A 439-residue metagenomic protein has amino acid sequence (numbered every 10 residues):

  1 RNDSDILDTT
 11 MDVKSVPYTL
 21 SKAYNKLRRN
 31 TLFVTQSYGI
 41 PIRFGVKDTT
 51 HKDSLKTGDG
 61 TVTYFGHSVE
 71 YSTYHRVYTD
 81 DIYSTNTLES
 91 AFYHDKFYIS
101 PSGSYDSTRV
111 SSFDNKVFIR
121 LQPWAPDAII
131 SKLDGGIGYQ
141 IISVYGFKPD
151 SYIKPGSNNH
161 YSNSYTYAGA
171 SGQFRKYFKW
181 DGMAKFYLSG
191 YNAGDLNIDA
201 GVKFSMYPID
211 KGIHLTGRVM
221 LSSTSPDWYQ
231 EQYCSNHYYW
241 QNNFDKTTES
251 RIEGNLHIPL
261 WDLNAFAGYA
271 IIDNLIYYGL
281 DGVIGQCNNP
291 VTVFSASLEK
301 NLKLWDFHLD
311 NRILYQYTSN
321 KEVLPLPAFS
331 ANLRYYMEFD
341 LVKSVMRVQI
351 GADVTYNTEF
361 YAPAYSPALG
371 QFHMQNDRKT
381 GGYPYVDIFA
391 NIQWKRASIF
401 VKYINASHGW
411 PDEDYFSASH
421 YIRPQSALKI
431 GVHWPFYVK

Functional and structural regions predicted by a protein language model:
R1-S4: Periplasmic-side early beta-strands and strand-to-turn transitions of outer-membrane beta-barrels
I6-L20, F244: Surface-exposed acidic, glycine/proline-enriched linker/cap segments that occur as 15-30-residue helix-coil
T19-A23, L27-L88, F92-K439: Exposed, low-structure sequence patches enriched in small/polar residues
